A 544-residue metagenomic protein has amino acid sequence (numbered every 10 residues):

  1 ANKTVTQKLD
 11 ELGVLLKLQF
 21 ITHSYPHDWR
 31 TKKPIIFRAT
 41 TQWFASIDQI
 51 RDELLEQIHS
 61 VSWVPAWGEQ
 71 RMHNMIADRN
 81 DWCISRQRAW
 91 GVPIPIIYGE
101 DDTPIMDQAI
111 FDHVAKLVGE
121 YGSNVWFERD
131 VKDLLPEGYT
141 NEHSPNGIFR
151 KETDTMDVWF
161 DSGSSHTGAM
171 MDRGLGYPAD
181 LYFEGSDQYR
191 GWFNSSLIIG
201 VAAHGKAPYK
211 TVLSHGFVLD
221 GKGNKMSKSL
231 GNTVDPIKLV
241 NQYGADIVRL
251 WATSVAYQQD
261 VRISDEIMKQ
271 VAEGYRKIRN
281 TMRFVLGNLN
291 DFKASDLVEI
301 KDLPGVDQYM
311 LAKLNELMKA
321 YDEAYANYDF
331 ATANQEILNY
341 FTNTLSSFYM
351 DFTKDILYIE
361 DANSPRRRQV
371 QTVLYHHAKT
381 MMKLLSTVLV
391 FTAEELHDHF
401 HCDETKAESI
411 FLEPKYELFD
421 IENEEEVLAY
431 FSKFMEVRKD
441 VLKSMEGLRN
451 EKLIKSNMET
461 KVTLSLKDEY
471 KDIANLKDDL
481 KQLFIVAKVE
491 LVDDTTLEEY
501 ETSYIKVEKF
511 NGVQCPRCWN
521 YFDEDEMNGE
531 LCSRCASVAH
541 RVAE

Functional and structural regions predicted by a protein language model:
A1-D107, F111, N224, L230-G274 (+6 more regions): Residue patterns forming the tRNA-binding/recognition surfaces of aminoacyl-tRNA synthetases and related DALR
S24, E137-T140, N511-Q514, N528-L531: Short metal-coordination and nucleic-acid-contact micro-motifs, chiefly zinc-binding Cys/His arrays
D28, G99, N141-S144, C515 (+1 more regions): Short cysteine-rich clusters marking metal-coordination/redox-active sites
Q87, P145, W519-F522, S533-A536: Cys/His-coordinated zinc-binding microdomains
R88-W90, Y98, Q108-D260: Alpha-helical recognition segments enriched in aromatics with Gly/Pro capping that present substrate-recognition
D102-A115, E459-V513: A broadly conserved sequence feature marking short terminus-proximal activation segments in nucleic acid-centric
F149, F292-K319, M350-S444, E451 (+6 more regions): Acidic, turn-prone loop/beta-hairpin segments
F149-R150, N520-E526, H540: Short functional micro-motifs and their immediate structural scaffolds
